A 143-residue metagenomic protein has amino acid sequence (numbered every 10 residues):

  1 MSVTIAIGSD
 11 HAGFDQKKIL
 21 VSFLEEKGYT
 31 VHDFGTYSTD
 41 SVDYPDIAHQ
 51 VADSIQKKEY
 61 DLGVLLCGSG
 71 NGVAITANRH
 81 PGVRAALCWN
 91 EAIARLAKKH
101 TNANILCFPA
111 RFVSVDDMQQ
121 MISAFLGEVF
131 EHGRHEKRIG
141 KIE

Functional and structural regions predicted by a protein language model:
M1-T4, E25-K27, V51, E59-Y60: SAM-dependent methyltransferases
T4-I5, Y60-G63, G82-R84: Short active-site oxyanion
A6-E26: Glycine-rich phosphate/diphosphate-binding loop of Rossmann-like nucleotide-binding domains
A6-G8, A12, E91-E143: C-terminal binding/interaction regions
K17, Y44, A48, G70-A74 (+3 more regions): A general structural signal for well-ordered alpha-helical segments in protein cores
T30-S41: A short beta-strand-loop structural module common to alpha/beta enzyme folds
I47-L65, S69: Short, structured active-site "lid" loops
L65-C107, R111: Mid-chain, well-packed structural core segment of small domains
